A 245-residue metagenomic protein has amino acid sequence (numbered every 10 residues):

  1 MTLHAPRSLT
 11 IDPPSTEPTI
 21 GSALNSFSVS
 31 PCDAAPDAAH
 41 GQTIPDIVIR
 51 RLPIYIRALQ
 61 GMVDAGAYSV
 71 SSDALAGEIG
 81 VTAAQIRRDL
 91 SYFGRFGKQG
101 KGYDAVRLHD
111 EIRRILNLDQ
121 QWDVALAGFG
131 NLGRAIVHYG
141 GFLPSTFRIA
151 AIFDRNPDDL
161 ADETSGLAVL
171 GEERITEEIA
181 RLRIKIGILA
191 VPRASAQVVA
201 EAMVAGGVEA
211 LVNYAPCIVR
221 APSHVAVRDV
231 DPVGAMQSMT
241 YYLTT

Functional and structural regions predicted by a protein language model:
M1-Y68: Extreme N-terminal segment that seeds HTH/winged-HTH DNA-binding domains in transcriptional regulators
A39, T43, S69, D73 (+1 more regions): HTH-adjacent hinge/linker in prokaryotic transcriptional regulators
A58-V63, D162-T245: Phosphate-bearing ligand-interacting subdomains that bind or position ATP/ADP/UDP/GDP/NAD(P) or nucleotide-linked
F129-G130: Glycine-rich Rossmann-fold phosphate-binding loop(s) that bind the pyrophosphate of adenine dinucleotide cofactors
G133: N-terminal Rossmann-fold NAD(P) dinucleotide-binding loop
G140-P144, M203-G206: Short, solvent-exposed amphipathic alpha-helical segments in soluble enzyme and RNA/protein-processing domains
L143-S165: NAD(P)-binding Rossmann-fold cofactor-contacting core
